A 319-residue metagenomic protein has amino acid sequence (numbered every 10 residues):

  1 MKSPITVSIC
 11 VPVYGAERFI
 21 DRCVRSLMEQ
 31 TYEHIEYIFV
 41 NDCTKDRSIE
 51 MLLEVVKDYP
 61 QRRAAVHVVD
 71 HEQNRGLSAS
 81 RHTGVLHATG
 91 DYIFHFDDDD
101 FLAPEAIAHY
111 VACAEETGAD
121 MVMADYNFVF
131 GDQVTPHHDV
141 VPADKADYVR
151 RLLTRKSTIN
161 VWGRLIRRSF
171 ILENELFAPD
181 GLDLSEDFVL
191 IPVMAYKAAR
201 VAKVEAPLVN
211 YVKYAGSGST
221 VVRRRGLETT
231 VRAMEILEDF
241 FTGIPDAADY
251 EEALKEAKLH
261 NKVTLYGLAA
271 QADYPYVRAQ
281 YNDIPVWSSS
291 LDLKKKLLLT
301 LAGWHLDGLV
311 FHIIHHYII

Functional and structural regions predicted by a protein language model:
M1-V231, L301: Nucleotide-sugar donor-binding/catalytic module of glycosyltransferases that assemble extracellular/cell-envelope
C43, H71, R164, K258-N261 (+2 more regions): Polar/charged side chains located within well-ordered beta-strands of beta-rich proteins
M51, D147-V149, D249, Y276 (+1 more regions): Exposed alpha-helical structural elements
Y59-R62, A178, A248, W287-D292: Alpha-solenoid repeat scaffolds
G181, P245, H305-L306: Glycine-centered secondary-structure boundary/capping sites
A199, L208-Y214, T220-A248, N261-S288: Catalytic core of nucleotide-sugar-dependent glycosyltransferases
A247-E256: All-alpha amphipathic helical-bundle segments outside canonical DNA-binding/catalytic cores that form hydrophobic
A270-I319: Membrane-interface aromatic/basic loop that binds lipid-linked glycans or pyrophosphate carriers, typified by
